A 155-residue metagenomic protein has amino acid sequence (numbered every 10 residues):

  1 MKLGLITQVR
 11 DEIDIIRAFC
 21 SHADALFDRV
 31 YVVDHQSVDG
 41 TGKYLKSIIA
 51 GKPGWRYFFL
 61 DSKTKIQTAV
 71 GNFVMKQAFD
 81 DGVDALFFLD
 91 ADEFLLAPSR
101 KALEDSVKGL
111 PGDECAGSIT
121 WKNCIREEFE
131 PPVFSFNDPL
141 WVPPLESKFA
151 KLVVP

Functional and structural regions predicted by a protein language model:
K2-S21, Q36: Active-site beta-to-alpha loop of glycosyltransferases that engages the nucleotide-sugar donor
D24: Gly/Ala-rich phosphate-binding loop of Rossmann-like dinucleotide-binding domains, activating on the conserved
D28-Q36, F58-L60: Short beta-strand/loop segment that forms part of the nucleotide-sugar
D39-G40: Acidic/polar residues in short coil/turn loops that connect beta-strands within repeat-based beta-sheet scaffolds
K43-F88, S99: Active-site-proximal specificity loops/subdomain of glycosyltransferases
T68-N72, A97-P155: Catalytic-site signature of metal-activated, phosphate-bearing donor transferases, centered on the GT-A/GT-A-like
D90-F94: The conserved acidic donor/metal-binding loop of glycosyltransferases
